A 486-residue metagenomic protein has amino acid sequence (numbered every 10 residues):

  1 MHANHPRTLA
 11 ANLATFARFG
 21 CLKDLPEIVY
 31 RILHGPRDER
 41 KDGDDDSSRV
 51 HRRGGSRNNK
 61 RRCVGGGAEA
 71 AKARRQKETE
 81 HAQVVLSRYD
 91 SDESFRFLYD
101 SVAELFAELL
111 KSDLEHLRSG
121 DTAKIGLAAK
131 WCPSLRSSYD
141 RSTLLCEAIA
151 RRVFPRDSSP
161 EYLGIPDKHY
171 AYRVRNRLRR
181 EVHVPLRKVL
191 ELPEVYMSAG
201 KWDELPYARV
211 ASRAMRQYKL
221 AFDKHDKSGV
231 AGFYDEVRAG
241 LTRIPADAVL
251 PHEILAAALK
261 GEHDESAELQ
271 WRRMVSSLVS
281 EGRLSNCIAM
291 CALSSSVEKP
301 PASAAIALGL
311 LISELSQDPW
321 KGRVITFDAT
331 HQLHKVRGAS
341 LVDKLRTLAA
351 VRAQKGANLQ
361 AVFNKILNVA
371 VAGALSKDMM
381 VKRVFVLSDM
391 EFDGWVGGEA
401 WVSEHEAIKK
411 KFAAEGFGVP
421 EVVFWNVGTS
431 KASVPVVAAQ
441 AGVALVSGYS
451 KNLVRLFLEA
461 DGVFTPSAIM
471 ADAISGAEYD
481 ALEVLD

Functional and structural regions predicted by a protein language model:
M1-A304, E314-D486: Long lumenal/extracellular ectodomains of secretory and single-pass membrane proteins
